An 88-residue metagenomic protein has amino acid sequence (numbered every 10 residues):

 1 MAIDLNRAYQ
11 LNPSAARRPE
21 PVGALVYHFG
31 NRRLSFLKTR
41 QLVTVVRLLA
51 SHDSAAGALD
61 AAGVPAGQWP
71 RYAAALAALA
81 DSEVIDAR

Functional and structural regions predicted by a protein language model:
M1-R32: Long, low-complexity, charged/polar intrinsically disordered regions in eukaryotic proteins
G30-R88: Long, charge-rich, low-complexity alpha-helical segments
